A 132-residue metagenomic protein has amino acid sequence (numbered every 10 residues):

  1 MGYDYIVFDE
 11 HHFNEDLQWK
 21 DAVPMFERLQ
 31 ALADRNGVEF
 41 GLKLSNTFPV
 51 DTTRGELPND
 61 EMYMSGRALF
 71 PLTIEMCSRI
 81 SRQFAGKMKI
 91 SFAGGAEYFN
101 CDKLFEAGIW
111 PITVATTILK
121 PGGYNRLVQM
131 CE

Functional and structural regions predicted by a protein language model:
M1-G86, P121-Q129: Glycine/Thr-rich beta-alpha phosphate-binding loop at enzyme active sites
G41-K43, S91, T113: Structured core elements
L44-N46, G94, T116: A cross-domain feature marking catalytic cores of carbohydrate-active enzymes and several ubiquitous metabolic/repair
F48, K87-C101: Glycine-rich beta-to-alpha transition loops that act as phosphate-gripper elements at the mouths of alpha/beta enzyme
M62-R67, F92-G95, G108: Glycine-centered flexibility sites
C77, C101-D102: Generic hydrophobic/aromatic pocket-lining and core-packing "Φ" positions
I90, M130-E132: Short secondary-structure transition/capping segments
K103-M130: Glycine-rich phosphate-binding active-site loops on the catalytic face of alpha/beta enzymes
